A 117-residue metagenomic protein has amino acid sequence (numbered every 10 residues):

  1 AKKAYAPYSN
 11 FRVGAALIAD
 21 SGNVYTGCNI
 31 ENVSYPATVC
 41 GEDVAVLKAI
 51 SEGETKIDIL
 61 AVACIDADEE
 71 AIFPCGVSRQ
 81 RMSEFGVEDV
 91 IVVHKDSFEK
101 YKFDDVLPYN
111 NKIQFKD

Functional and structural regions predicted by a protein language model:
K3, E52-D117: C-terminal binding/interaction regions
A6-S9: Short loop/turn motifs at secondary-structure junctions and domain boundaries
R12-A19: Short beta-strand scaffold segments in enzyme catalytic cores
L17, I30, V44, K56 (+1 more regions): Short, flexible micro-motifs
N23-V24: Hydrophobic "anchor" residues
N29-D43: Compact, glycine-rich, soluble single-domain proteins
E42-V46, C75: A general structural signal for well-ordered alpha-helical segments in protein cores
A49: Active-site catalytic pocket residues across diverse enzymes, especially alpha/beta-hydrolases
